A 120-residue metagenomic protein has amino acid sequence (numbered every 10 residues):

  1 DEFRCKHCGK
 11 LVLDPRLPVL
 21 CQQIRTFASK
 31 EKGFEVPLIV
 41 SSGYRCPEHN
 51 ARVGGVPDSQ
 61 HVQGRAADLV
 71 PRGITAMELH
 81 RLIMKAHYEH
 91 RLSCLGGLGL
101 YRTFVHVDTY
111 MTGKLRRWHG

Functional and structural regions predicted by a protein language model:
D1-P37: Active-site acidic/histidine clusters and adjacent loop/turn architecture that either coordinate catalytic ions
R4-H7, R45, S93: The N-terminal extracellular segments of secreted preproproteins, especially immediately downstream of signal
L13-L20, H49, R65, T75 (+1 more regions): Amphipathic alpha-helical interface surfaces
I24-R25, C46, L69: Cysteine-centered nucleophilic/redox motifs
K32-G43, S93-L100: Surface-exposed patches in mature extracellular/periplasmic domains of secreted proteins
L38-S59: Active-site nucleotide-donor binding segment shared across nucleotidyl transfer reactions
D58, V62-A67, P71-G120: Catalytic cores and adjacent binding grooves of peptidoglycan-active enzymes
